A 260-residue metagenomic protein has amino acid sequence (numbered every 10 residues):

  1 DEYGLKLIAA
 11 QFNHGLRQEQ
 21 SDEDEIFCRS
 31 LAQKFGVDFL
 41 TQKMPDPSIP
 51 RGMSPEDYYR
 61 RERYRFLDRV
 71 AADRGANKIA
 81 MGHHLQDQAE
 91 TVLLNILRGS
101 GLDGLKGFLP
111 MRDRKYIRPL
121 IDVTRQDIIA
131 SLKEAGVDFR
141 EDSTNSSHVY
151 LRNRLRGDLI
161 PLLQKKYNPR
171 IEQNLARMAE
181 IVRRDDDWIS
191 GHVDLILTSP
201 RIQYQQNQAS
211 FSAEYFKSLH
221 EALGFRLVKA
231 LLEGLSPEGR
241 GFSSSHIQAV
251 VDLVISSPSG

Functional and structural regions predicted by a protein language model:
D1, I8, F12, M44 (+5 more regions): AMP-forming adenylation/ATP pyrophosphatase catalytic core
D1-P161: Core alpha/beta nucleotide-donor-binding catalytic domains of modification enzymes
L85, G101, L155, Y167 (+2 more regions): Amphipathic alpha-helical protein-protein interaction surfaces
D87-T91, N153, G157, E172-A176 (+1 more regions): Non-catalytic, well-ordered alpha-helical scaffold segments
I117-A209, Y215: Contiguous mid-protein beta-loop-alpha structural module that forms a pocket-lining wall or clamp of enzyme active
